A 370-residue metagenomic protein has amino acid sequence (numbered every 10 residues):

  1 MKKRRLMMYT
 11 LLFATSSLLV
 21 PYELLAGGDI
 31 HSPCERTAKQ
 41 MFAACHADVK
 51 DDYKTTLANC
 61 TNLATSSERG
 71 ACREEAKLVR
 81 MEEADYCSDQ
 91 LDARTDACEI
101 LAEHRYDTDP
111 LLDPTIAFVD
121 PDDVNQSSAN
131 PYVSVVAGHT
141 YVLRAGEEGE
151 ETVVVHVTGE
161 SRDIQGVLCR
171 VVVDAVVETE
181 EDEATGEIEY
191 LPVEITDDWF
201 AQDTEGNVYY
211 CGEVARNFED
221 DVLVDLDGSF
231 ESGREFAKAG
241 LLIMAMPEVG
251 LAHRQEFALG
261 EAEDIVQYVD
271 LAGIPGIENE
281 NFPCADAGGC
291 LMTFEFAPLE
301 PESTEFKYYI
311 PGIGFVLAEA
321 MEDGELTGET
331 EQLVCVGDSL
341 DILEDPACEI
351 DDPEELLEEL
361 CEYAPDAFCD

Functional and structural regions predicted by a protein language model:
M1-R5: N-terminal secretory signal peptides that target proteins for export/translocation
Y9-L18: Bacterial N-terminal signal peptides
V20-A26: Sec/Tat signal peptide C-region and signal peptidase I cleavage site
A26-T108: Soluble, non-transmembrane alpha-helical interaction regions
E74, V79-M81, D85-D370: Conserved functional acidic sites
